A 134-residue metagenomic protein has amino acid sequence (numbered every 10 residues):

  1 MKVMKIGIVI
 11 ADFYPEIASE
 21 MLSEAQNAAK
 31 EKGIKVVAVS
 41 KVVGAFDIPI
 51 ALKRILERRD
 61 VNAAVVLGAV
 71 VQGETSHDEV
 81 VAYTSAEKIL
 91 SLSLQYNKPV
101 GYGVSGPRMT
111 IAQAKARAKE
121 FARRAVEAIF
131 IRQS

Functional and structural regions predicted by a protein language model:
V3-K41: Glycine-rich phosphate/diphosphate-binding loop of Rossmann-like nucleotide-binding domains
D12-F13, A69-V70, S105-R108: Short, ordered loop/turn segments at secondary-structure junctions
S23, F46-K53, E57, A116-K119 (+1 more regions): Amphipathic, non-transmembrane alpha-helical secondary structure
A38-F46, G106: Short beta->alpha junction loops
I50-K88: Glycine-rich phosphate-binding loop
D78, S85-S134: C-terminal binding/interaction regions
